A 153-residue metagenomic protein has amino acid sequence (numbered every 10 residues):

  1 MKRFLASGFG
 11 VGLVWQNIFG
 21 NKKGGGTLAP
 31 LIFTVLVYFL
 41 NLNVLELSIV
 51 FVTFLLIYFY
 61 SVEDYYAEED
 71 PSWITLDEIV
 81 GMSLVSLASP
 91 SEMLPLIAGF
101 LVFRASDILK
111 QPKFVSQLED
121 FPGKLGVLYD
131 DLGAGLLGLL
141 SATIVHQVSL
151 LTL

Functional and structural regions predicted by a protein language model:
M1-E68, V80-L153: Hydrophobic alpha-helical transmembrane segments
